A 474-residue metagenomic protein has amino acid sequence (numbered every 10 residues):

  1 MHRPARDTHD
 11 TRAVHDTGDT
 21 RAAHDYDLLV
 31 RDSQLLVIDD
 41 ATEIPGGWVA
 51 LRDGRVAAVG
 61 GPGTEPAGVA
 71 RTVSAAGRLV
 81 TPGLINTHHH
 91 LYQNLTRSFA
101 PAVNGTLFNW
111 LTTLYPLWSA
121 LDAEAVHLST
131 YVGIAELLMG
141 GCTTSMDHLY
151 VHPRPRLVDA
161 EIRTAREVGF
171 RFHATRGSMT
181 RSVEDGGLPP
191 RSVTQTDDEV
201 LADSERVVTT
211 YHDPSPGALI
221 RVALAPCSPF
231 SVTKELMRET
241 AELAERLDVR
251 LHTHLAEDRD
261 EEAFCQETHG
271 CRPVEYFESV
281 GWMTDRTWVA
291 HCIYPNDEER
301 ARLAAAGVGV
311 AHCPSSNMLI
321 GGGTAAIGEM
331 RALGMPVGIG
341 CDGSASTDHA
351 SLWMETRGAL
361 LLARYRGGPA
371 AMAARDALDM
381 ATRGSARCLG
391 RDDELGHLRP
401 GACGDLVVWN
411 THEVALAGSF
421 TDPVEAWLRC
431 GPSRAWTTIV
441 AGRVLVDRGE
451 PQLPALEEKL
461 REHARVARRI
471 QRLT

Functional and structural regions predicted by a protein language model:
M1-G47, R52, T382-T474: Active-site microenvironment of metallo-dependent hydrolases
D25-R31, E65-N109, Y131, A135-M139: Replace "His-x-His-based motif
S33, V49, G54, G77 (+15 more regions): Divalent metal-coordination and catalytic microenvironments
L95-V126, R181-D197, A218, R259-R286 (+2 more regions): Active-site gating loops and adjacent loop-to-helix segments of metal-dependent hydrolytic enzymes
R97-R171, L201-P216, A464-V466, R472: Alpha-helical scaffold segments that flank or form the walls of functional sites
R156-C292: Metal-coordinating catalytic core of metallo-dependent amide/deamination hydrolases
G169, A241-R250, W282-D285, R302-A311 (+2 more regions): Glycine-enriched alpha-helix->loop->beta-strand junction motifs that scaffold or abut catalytic
S279-R286, G328-E413, C430: His/Asp/Glu-enriched, well-ordered alpha-helical/loop segment that forms or immediately abuts the divalent-metal
